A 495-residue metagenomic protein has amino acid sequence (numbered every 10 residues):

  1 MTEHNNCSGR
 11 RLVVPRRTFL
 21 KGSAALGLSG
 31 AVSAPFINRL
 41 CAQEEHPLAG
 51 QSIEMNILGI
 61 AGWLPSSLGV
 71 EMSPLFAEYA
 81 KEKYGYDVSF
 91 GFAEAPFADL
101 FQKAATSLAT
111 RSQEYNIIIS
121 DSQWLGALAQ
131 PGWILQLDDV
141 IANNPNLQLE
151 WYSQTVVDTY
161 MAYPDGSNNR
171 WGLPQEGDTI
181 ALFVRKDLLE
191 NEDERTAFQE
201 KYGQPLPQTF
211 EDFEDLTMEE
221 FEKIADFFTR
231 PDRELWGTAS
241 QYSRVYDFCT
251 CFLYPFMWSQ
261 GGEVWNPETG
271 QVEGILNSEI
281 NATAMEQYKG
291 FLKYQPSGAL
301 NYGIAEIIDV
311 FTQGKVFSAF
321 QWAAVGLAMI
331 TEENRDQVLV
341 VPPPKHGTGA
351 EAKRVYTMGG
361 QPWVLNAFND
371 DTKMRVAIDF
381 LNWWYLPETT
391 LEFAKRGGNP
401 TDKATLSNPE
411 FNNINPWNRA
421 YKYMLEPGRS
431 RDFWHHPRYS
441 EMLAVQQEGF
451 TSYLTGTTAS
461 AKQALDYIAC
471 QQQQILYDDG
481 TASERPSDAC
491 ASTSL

Functional and structural regions predicted by a protein language model:
M1-V14, T18: N-terminal secretory signal peptides
C41-Q43, S52, Q154, Y160-P164 (+3 more regions): Long, aromatic- and glycine/proline-rich binding clefts that accommodate carbohydrate-like moieties
E45-P47, S122-F183, C249, L339-P343 (+2 more regions): Hinge/lid segment of periplasmic solute-binding proteins
A49, E54-M72, A95-F97, D178 (+1 more regions): Extracytoplasmic "Venus flytrap"
G50, D138-Y152, T196-F213, Y242-S243 (+6 more regions): Short, solvent-exposed loop/beta-turn-alpha elements that line the ligand-binding surface or hinge of extracytoplasmic
I53-G59, Y84-Y86, P164-N168, D187-L188 (+6 more regions): Extracytoplasmic/periplasmic substrate-recognition and gating elements
L75-E78, E82-T155, E192, V310 (+4 more regions): Extracytoplasmic "Venus flytrap"/periplasmic binding protein-like
M218-T229, F256, Q260-N301: Glycine-centered hinge/linker elements that transmit conformational signals in sensory and ligand-binding systems
